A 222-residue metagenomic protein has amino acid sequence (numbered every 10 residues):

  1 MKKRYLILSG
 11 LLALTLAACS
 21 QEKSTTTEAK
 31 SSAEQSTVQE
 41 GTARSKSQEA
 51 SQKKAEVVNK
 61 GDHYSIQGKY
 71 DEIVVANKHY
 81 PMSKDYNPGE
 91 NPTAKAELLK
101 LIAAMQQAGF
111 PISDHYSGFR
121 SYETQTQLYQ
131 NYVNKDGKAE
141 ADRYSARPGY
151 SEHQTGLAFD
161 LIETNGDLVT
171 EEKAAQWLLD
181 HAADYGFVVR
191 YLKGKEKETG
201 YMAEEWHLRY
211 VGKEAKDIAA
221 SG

Functional and structural regions predicted by a protein language model:
M1-Y5: Positively charged n-region of N-terminal signal peptides that target proteins for export
L6-A13: Sec-dependent N-terminal signal peptides
T15-A18: C-terminal motif of bacterial Sec signal peptides marking the signal peptidase cleavage site
S20-G222: Extracytoplasmic cell-surface/polysaccharide-interacting catalytic and binding patches
